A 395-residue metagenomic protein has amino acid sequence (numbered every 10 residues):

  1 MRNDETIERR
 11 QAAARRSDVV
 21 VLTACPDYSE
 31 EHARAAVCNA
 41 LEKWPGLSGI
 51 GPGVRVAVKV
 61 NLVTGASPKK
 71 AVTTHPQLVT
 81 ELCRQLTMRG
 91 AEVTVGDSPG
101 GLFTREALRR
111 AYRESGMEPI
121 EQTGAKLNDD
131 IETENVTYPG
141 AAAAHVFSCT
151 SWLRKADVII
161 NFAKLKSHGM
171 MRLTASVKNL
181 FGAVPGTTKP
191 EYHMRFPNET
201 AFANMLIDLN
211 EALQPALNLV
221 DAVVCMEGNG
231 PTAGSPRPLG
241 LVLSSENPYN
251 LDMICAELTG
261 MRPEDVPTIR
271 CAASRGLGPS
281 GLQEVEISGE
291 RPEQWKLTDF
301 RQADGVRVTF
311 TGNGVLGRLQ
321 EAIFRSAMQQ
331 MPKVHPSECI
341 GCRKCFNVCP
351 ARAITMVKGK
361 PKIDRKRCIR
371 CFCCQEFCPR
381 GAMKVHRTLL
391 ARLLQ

Functional and structural regions predicted by a protein language model:
M1-P336, I340, F346-A351, T355-K360 (+3 more regions): N-terminal and secondary-structure boundary signal
